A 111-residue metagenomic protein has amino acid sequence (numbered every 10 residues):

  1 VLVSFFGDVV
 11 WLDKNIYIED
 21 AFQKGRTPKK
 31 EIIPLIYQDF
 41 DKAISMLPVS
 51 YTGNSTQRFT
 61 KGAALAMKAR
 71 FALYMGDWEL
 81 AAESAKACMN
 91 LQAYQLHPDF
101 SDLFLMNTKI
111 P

Functional and structural regions predicted by a protein language model:
V1-P111: Structured, solvent-exposed acidic/aromatic patches
